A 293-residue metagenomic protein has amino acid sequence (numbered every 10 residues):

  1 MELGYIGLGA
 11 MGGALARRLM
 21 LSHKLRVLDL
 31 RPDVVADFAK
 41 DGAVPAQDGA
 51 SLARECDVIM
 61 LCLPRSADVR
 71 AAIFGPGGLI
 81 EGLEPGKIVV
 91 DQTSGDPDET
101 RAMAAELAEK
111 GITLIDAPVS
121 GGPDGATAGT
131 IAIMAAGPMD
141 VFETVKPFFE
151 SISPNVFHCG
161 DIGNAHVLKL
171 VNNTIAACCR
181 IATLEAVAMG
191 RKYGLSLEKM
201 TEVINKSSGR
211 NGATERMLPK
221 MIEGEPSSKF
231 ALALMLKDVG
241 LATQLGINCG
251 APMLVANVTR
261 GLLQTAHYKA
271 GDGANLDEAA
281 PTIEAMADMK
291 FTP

Functional and structural regions predicted by a protein language model:
M1-L61, K87, Q92-T93: NAD(P)+-binding Rossmann beta1-loop-alpha1 motif at the extreme N-terminus of oxidoreductases
L8, S94-A177: Rossmann-fold dinucleotide-binding core
L25, P45, T113-I115, V156 (+2 more regions): Hydrophobic beta-strand scaffold residues
L30-R31, R65, P138: Residues in the short beta-alpha loop(s) of Rossmann-like NAD(P)-binding domains
G49-L61, R65-L114: Rossmann-fold NAD(P) dinucleotide-binding segment
N164-M286: Helical "substrate-binding/catalytic lid" subdomain of Rossmann-like NAD(P)-dependent dehydrogenases/reductases
